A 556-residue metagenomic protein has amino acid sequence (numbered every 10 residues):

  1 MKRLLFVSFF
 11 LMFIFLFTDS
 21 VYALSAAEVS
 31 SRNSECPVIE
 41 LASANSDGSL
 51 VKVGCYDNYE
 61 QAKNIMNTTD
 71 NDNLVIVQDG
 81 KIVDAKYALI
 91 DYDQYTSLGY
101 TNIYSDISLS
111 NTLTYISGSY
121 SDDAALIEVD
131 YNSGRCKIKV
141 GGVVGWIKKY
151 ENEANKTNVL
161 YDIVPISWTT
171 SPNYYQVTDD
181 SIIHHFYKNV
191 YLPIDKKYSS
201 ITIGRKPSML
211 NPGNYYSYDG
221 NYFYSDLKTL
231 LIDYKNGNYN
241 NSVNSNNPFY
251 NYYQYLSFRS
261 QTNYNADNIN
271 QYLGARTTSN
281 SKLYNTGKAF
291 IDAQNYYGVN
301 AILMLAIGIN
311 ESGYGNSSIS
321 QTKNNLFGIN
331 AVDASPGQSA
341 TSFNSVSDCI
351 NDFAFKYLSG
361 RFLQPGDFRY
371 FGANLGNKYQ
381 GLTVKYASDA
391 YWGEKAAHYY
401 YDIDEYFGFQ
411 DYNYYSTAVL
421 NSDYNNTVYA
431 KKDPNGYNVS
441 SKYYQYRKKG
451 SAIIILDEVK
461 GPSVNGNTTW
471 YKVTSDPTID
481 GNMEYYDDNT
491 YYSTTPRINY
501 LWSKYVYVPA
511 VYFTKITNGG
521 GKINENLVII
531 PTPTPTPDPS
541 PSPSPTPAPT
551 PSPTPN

Functional and structural regions predicted by a protein language model:
M1-A23: Sec-dependent N-terminal signal peptides of Gram-positive bacterial secreted proteins and lipoproteins
Y22-L303, Y314-S451, P462-T468, G481 (+1 more regions): Catalytic cores of secreted/periplasmic lytic hydrolases that degrade extracellular macromolecules
E311: Pyridoxal 5′-phosphate
I455-D457: Surface-exposed, glycine- and small/polar-enriched segments that build interaction surfaces at terminal
V459, S475-I479: Acidic glycine-/aspartate-rich tracts in secreted/extracellular proteins
G519-N556: Ser/Thr/Gly/Pro-rich low-complexity, disordered linker/stalk segments of secreted and cell-surface proteins
